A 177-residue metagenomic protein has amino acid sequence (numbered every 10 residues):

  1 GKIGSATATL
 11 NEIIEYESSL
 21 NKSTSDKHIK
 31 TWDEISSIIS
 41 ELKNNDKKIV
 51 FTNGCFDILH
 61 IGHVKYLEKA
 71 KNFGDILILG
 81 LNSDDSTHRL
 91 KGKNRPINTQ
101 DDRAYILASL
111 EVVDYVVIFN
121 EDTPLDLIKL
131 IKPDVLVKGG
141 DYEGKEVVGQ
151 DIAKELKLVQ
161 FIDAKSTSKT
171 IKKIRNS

Functional and structural regions predicted by a protein language model:
G1-A8: Short arginine-rich
I13-S177: Nucleotidyltransferase catalytic core that binds NTPs
